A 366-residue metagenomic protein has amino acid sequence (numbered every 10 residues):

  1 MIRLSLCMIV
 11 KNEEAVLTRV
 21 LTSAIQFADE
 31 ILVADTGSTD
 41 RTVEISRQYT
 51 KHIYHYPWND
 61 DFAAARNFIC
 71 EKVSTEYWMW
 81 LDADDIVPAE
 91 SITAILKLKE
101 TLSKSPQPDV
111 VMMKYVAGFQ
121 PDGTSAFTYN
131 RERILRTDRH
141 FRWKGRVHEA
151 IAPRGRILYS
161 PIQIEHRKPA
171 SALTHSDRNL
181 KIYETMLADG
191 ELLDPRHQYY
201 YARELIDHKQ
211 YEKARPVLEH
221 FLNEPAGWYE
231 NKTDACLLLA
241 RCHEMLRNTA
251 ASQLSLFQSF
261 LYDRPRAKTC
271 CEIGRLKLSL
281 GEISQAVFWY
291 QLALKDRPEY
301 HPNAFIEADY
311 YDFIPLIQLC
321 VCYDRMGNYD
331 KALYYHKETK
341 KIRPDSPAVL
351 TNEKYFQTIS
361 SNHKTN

Functional and structural regions predicted by a protein language model:
R3, A63-C70, E76, P88-H220: Catalytic-site signature of metal-activated, phosphate-bearing donor transferases, centered on the GT-A/GT-A-like
C7-F27: Short, well-formed alpha-helical segments that are part of the catalytic scaffolds of diverse glycosyltransferases
A15-T18, D40-Y49: Acidic helix N-cap motif at the loop->helix transition within catalytic regions of sugar-transfer enzymes
S23, D35-I45, W58, D82: A conserved acidic beta->alpha catalytic loop
E44-K72: Conserved donor nucleotide-binding strand/loop of the catalytic core
